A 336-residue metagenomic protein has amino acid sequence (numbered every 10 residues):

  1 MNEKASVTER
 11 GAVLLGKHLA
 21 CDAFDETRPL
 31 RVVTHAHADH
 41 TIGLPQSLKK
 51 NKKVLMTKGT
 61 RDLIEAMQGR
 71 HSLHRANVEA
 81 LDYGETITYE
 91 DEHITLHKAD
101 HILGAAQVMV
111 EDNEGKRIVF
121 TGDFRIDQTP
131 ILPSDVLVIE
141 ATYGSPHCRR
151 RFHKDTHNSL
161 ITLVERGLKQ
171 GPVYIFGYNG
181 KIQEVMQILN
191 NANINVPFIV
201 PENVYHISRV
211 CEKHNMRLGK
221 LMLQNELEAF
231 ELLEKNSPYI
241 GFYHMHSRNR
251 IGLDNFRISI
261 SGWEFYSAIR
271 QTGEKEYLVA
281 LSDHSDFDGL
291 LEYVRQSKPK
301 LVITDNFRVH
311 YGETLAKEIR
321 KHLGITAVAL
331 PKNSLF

Functional and structural regions predicted by a protein language model:
N2-T27, V32, A36-F176, G180 (+1 more regions): His/Asp/Glu-rich metal-coordinating catalytic cores of metallo-dependent phosphodiesterases/hydrolases acting on
E3-A23, E79, D123-I126, H214-R250: A short, well-structured beta->alpha microelement
L30-V32, L55, E79, V119 (+7 more regions): Hydrophobic/aromatic beta-strand patches that form the interior of the parallel beta-sheet core in alpha/beta enzyme
T41, A105, D127-T129, I182-M186 (+3 more regions): Short, well-ordered alpha-helical microsegments
G43-S47, M67-G69, E184-L189, E292-Y293 (+1 more regions): A short acidic, amphipathic alpha-helical/loop segment
L73-V78, Y89-E92, L218-L221, K235-S237 (+2 more regions): A short helix-to-beta-strand connector/capping loop
I131-P133, H147-Q224, F230-L232, L301-F336: Binuclear metal-ion centers of metallo-dependent hydrolases, dominated by the metallo-beta-lactamase
Q224-F336: C-terminal regulatory/interaction regions
